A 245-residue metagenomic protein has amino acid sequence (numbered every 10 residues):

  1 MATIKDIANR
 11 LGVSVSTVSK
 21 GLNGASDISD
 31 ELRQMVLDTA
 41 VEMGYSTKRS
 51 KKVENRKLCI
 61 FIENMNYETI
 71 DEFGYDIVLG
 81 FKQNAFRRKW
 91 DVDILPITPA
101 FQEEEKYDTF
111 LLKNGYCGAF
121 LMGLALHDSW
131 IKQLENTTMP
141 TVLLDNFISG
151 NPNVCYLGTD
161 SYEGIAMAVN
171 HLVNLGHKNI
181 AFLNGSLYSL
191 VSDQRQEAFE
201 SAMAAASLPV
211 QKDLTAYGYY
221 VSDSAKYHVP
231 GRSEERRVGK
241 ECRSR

Functional and structural regions predicted by a protein language model:
M1, R10, V15, E42-M43 (+5 more regions): Bacterial carbohydrate/catabolite-sensing allosteric modules
M1-E54: N-terminal helix-turn-helix DNA-binding module of bacterial transcription factors
V53-F101: Helix-turn-helix/homeodomain-like alpha-helical modules used for DNA recognition and transcription-factor dimerization
L58, A119, I180-A181: Hydrophobic residues within beta-strands of alpha/beta enzymes
K82-L126: Central regulatory/effector-binding core of bacterial HTH transcription factors
D128-E135: Active-site-adjacent beta->alpha loops and helix N-cap segments on the catalytic face of soluble alpha/beta enzymes
